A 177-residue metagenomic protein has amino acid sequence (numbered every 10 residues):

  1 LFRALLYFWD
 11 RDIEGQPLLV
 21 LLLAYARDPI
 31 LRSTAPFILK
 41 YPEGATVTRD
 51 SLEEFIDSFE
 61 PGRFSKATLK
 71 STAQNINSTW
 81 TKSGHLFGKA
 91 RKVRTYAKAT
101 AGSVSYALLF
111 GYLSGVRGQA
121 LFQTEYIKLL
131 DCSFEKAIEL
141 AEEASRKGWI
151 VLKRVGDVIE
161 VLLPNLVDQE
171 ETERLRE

Functional and structural regions predicted by a protein language model:
L1-P29, T34-I38, P42, V47: Eukaryotic partner-binding/assembly regions in large regulatory complexes
A4-G15, L22, T95-C132, L166-E177: Short, amphipathic alpha-helical interaction segments positioned at domain boundaries
L31-S33, K136-E139, A144-S145, I150: Helix-turn-helix/homeodomain-like alpha-helical modules used for DNA recognition and transcription-factor dimerization
L39-G44, G62-T68, R91-K92: Short helix-to-loop capping/linker segments positioned immediately adjacent to catalytic or ligand/cofactor-binding
V47-R63: DNA-recognition alpha helix
F64-K82, D131-E143: Short amphipathic alpha-helical interaction segments
T81-R91, R146-R154: A short, conserved structural fragment
K147, R154-G156, E160-E177: Long, low-complexity, charge-rich intrinsically disordered regions
